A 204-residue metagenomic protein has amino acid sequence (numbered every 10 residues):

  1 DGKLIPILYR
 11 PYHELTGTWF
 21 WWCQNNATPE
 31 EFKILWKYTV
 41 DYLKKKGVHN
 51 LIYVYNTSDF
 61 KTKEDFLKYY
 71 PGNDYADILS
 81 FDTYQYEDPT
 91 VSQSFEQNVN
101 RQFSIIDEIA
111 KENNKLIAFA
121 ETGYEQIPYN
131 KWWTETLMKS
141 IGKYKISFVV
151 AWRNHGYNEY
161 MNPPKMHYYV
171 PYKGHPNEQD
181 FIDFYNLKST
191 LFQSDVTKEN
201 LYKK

Functional and structural regions predicted by a protein language model:
D1-N26, V54-N56, L79: Active-site groove signature of glycoside hydrolases
P6-Y12, W36-D65, N114-P128, A151: Aromatic-lined carbohydrate-recognition surfaces of secreted/lumenal glycan-active proteins
E14-P29, Y84-F95: Surface-exposed cleft-lining segments at the edges of enzyme active sites
T18-W21, T62-F66, D88-V91, I127-K131 (+1 more regions): Extracytoplasmic/secreted cell-surface and envelope-processing proteins
A27-N50, I78-Y86: Acidic, His- and aromatic-enriched active-site or binding-groove loops in soluble protein domains that engage sugars
T57-P71, Q97-I109, K131-S140: Alpha-helical scaffolding within the catalytic cores of extracellular/periplasmic polymer-degrading hydrolases
F66-E96, W152-N154: Aromatic- and acid-rich polysaccharide-binding/catalytic face of secreted or lumenal carbohydrate-active enzymes
K115-K204: Substrate-binding cleft of secreted/luminal carbohydrate-active enzymes
